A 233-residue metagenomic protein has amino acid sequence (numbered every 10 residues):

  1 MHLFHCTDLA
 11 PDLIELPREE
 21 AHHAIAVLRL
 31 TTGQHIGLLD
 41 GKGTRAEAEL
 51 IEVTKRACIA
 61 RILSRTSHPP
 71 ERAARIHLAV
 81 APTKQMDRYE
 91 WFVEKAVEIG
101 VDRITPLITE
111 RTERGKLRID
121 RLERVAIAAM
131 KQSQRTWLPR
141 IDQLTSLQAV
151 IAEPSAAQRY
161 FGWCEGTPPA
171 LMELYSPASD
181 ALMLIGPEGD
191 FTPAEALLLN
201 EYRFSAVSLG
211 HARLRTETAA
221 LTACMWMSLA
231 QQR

Functional and structural regions predicted by a protein language model:
M1-H68, D120: N-terminal positively charged helical leader segments and presequences
T7-D8, R18-E19, G41-K42, A81-P82 (+3 more regions): Fold-independent oxyanion-binding glycine-rich loops and adjacent beta-strand/coil segments at enzyme active sites
A60, L138-D142, A206: Generic structural signal for residues in well-ordered beta-strands
R65, P69-F161: RNA substrate-binding interface of SAM-dependent RNA methyltransferases
A81, G115, E188, A212 (+1 more regions): Glycine- and other small-residue-rich loops at beta-strand/loop junctions that grip anionic moieties
R159-L198, Y202-L209: Active-site/ligand-binding-proximal alpha/beta "capping" segment
P193-R233: Structured adenosyl-cofactor binding patch, chiefly the S-adenosyl-L-methionine
